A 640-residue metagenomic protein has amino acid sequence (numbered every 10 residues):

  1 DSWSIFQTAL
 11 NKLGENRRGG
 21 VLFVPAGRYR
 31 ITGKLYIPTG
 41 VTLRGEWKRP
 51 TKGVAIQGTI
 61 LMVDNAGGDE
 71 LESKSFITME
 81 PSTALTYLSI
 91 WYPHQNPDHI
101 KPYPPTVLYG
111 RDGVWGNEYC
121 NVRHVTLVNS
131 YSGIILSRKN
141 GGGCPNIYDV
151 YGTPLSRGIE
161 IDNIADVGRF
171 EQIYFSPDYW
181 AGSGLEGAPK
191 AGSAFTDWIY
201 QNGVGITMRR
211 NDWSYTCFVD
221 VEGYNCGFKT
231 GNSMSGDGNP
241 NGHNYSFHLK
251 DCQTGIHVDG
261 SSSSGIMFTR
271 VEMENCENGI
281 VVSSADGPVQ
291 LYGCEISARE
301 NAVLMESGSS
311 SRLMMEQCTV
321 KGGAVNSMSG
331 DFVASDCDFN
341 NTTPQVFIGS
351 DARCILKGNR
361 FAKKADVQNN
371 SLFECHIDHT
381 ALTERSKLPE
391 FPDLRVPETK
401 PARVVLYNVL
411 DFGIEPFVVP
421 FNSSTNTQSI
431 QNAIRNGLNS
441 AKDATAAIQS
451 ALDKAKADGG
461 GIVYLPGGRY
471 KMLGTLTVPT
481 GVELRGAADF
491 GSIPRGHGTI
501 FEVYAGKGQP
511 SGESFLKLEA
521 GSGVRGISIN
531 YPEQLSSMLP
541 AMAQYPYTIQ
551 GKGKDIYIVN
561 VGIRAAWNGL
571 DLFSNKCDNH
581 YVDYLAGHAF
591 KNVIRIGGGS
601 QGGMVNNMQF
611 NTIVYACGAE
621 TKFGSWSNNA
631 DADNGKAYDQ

Functional and structural regions predicted by a protein language model:
D1-D98, P102-Y103, N121-R123, N146-Y148 (+12 more regions): Extracellular "leader-to-stem" segments immediately downstream of a signal peptide or signal-anchor in secreted/lumenal
F6, Q57-I77, P97-V114, N129-R138 (+14 more regions): Extracellular beta-strand/beta-solenoid scaffold signature
G27, E46, T83-P93, C120-S132 (+28 more regions): Solvent-exposed loop/turn tips at the surfaces of repeat/solenoid architectures
